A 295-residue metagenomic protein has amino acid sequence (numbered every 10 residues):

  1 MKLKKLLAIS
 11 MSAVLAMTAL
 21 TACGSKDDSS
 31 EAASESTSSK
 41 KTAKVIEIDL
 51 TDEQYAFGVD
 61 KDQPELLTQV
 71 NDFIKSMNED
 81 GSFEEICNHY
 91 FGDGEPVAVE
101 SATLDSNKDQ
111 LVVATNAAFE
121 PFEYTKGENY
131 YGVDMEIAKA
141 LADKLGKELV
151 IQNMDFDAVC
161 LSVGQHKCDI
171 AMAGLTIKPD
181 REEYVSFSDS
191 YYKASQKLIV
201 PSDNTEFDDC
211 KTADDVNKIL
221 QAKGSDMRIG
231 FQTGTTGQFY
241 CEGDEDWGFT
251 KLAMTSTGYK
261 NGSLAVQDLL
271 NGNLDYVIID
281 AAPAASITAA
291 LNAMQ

Functional and structural regions predicted by a protein language model:
T18-A22: C-terminal motif of bacterial Sec signal peptides marking the signal peptidase cleavage site
G24-D27: Bacterial signal peptide processing site
A32-E35, S39-T51, A158-L161, G174-Y184 (+2 more regions): A ligand-binding cleft/hinge motif common to bilobed small-molecule-binding domains
S38, Y55, E65-F73, M77-D93 (+4 more regions): Extracytoplasmic small-molecule ligand-binding "clamshell" domains of the periplasmic binding protein/Venus flytrap
K40-L67, S106, A117, Y192-V200 (+2 more regions): Periplasmic-binding protein-like
T42-T51, K139, E148-K218: Acidic, polar ligand-binding/catalytic clefts
V45-T51, N71-K108, D214-M254, Q295: Ligand-binding clefts/hinges and TM-proximal coupling segments of bilobed small-molecule sensing domains
A117-E120, Y130-D143, K193-G262, A281-P283: Bilobed "Venus flytrap"/periplasmic-binding protein-like clamshell domains and structurally analogous long
